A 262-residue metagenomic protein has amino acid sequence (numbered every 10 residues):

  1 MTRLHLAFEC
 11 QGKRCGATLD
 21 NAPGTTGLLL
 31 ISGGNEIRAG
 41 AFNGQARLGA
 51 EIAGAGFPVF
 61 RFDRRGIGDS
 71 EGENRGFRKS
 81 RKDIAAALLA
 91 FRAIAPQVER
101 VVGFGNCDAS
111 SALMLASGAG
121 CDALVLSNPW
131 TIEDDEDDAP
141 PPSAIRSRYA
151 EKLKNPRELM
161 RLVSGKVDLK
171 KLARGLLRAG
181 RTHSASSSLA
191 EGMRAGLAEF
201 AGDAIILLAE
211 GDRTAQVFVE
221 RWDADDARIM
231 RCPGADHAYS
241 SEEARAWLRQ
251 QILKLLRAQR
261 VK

Functional and structural regions predicted by a protein language model:
M1-T26, S241-E242: N-terminal cap/lid segment of alpha/beta-hydrolase-fold proteins
N21-D63: Short, surface-exposed "cap/lid" segments of acyl-processing enzymes
I31-S32, R64, S127, C232: Alpha/beta-hydrolase
N35, D63-G68, T131, D236: Alpha/beta-hydrolase active-site loop signature
I52, A116-S117: Aromatic pocket-lining residues of Rossmann-like dinucleotide-binding sites
R65-A95, R100: Catalytic nucleophile-loop/oxyanion-hole region of alpha/beta-hydrolase and closely related hydrolase-like folds
G103-L115: Glycine-rich nucleophile elbow surrounding the catalytic serine of serine-hydrolase chemistry
G120-R249, L255, K262: The alpha/beta-hydrolase serine catalytic core
